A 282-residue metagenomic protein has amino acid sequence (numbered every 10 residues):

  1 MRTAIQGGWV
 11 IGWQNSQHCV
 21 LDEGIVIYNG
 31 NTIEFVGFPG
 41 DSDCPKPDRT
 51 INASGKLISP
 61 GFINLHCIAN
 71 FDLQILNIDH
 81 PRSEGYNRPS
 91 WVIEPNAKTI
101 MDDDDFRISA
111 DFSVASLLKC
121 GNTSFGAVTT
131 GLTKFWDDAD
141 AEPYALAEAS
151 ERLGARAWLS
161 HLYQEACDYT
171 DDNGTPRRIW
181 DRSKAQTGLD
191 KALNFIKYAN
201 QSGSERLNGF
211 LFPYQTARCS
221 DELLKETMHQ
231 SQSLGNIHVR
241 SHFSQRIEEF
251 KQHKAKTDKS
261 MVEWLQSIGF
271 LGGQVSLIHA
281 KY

Functional and structural regions predicted by a protein language model:
M1-P45, S54-L57: N-terminal metal-binding scaffold of metallo-dependent hydrolase/deaminase domains
R2-G7, D43-R88, D104, D111 (+1 more regions): Replace "His-x-His-based motif
G8, V26, N31, G55 (+5 more regions): Divalent metal-coordination and catalytic microenvironments
W13, F38, T50, F112 (+1 more regions): A generic local structural motif
W13, I68, T130, A280-K281: Flexible loop residues that form catalytic and substrate-binding hotspots at small-molecule/glycan-binding clefts
N77-R156, G188-S204: Alpha-helical scaffold segments that flank or form the walls of functional sites
W136-K281: Metal-coordinating catalytic core of metallo-dependent amide/deamination hydrolases
